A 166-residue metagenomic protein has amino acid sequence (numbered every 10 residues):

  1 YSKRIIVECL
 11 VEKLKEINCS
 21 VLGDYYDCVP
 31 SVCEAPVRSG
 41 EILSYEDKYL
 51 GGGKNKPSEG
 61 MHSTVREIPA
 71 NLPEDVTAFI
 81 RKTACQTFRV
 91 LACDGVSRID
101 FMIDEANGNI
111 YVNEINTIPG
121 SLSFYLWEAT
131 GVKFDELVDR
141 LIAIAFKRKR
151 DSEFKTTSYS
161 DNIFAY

Functional and structural regions predicted by a protein language model:
Y1-E59, E67, N71, D75 (+1 more regions): Phosphate-binding site of ATP-dependent enzymes
L14, V65, A70-Y166: ATP-dependent carboxylate activation and anion-phosphoryl transfer catalytic cores that bind Mg-ATP to form
V21-G23, C33-A35, S44-Y49, G53 (+4 more regions): Generic preference for flexible, low-structure residues
